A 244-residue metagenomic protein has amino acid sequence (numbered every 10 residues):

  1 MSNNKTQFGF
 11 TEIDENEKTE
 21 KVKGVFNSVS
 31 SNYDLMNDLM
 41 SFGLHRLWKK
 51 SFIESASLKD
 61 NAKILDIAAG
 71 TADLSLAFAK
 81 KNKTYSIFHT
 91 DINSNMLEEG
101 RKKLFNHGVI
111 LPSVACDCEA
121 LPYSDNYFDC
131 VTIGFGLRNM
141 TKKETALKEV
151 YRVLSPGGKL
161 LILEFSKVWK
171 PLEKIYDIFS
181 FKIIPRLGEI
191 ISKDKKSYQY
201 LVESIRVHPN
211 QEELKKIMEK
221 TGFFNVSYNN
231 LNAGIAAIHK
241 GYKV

Functional and structural regions predicted by a protein language model:
M1-K23: N-terminal auxiliary segments of SAM/dcSAM-dependent transferases
E20-K21, L163, K167-I217, T221 (+1 more regions): C-terminal alpha-helical "lid/dimerization" subdomain adjacent to the S-adenosyl-L-methionine
N32-L35, F42-N61, A77: Conserved alpha-helix/loop element of class I SAM-dependent methyltransferases that forms part of the SAM/SAH-binding
Y33, V131-T132: Hydrophobic beta-strand segment of the Class I
K63-A120: Class I SAM-dependent methyltransferase SAM/SAH-binding core
E119-C130: A short acidic, Gly/Pro-enriched loop at the edge of an enzyme's catalytic core that lines a small-molecule cofactor
E144-K159: A short glycine-rich, Lys/Arg-flanked "PGG" loop and its adjoining helix->strand segment in the class I
K215, T221-V244: Core SAM-dependent methyltransferase catalytic element
